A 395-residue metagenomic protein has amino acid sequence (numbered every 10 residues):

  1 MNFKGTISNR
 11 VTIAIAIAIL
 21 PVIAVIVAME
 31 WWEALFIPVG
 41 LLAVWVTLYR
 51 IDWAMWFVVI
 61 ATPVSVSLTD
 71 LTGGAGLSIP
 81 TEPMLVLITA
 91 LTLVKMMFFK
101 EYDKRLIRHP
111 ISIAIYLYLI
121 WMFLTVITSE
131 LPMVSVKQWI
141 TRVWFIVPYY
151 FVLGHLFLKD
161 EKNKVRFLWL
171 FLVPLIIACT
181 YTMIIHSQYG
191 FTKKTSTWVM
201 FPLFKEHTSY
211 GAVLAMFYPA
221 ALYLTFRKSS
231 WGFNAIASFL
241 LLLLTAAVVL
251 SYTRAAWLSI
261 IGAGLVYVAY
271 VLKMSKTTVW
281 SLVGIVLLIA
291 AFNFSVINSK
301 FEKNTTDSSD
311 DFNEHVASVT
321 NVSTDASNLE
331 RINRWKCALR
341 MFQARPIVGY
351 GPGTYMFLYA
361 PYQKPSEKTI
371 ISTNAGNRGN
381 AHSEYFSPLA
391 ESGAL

Functional and structural regions predicted by a protein language model:
M1-V66, G74-A75: Membrane-embedded, hydrophobic transmembrane alpha-helices
N2-I23, V39-A43, T89, I115-I127 (+3 more regions): Alpha-helical transmembrane segments of multi-pass inner-membrane proteins
K4-S8, A28, H186, A246 (+5 more regions): A membrane-periplasm/extracellular boundary helix in multi-pass inner-membrane enzymes that assemble envelope glycans
P21-P38, T62-L87, F98-H109, I120-F145 (+2 more regions): Interfacial transmembrane-helix termini
M29-V39, D52-V58, G76-T81, F233-I236 (+2 more regions): Short, aromatic-rich membrane-interface segments at the entry and exit of alpha-helical transmembrane domains
Y49-V58, K104-Y116, K164-F171, I236-A237: Membrane-interfacial loop-to-transmembrane alpha-helix junctions, especially the N-terminal start
G76-P80, S135-I140, K205-S209, V213 (+4 more regions): Replace "multi-pass membrane enzymes" with "multi-pass membrane proteins
F201, N321-K336, A344, V348-S392: Long extracytoplasmic/lumenal interhelical loops at the membrane interface of multi-pass membrane proteins
